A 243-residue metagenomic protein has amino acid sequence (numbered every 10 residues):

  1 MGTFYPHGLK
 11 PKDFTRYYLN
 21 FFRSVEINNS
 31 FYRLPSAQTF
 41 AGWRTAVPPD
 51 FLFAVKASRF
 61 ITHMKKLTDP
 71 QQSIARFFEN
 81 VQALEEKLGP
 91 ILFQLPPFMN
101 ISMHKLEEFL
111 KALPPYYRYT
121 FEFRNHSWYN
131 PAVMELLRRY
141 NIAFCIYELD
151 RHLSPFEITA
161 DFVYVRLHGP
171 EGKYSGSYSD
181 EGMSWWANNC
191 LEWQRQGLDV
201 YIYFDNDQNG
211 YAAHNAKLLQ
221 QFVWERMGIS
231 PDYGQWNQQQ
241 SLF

Functional and structural regions predicted by a protein language model:
M1-F243: Residues lining hydrophobic/aromatic ligand-binding pockets adjacent to catalytic sites
